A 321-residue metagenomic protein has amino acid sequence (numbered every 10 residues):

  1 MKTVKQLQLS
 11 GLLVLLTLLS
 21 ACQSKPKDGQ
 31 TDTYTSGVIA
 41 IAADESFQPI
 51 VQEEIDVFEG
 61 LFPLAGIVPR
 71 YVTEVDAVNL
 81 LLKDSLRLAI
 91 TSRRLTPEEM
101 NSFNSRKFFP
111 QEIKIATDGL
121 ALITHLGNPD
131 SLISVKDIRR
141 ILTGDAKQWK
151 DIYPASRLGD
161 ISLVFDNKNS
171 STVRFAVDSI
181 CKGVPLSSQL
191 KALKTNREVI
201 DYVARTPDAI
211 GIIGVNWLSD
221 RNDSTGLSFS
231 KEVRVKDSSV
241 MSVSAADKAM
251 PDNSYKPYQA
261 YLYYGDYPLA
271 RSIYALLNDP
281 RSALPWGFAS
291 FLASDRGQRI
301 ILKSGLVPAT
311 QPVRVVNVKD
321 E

Functional and structural regions predicted by a protein language model:
M1-S20: Sec-dependent bacterial lipoprotein signal peptides
L9-S10, P110, Y263: Generic detector of short alpha-helix boundary/capping microenvironments and adjacent low-complexity segments
C22-P63, I67-R70, E74-V75, L82 (+2 more regions): Exported/periplasmic ABC-transporter solute-binding proteins
V75-R106: Pocket-flanking alpha-helical
R94-E98, K107-P110, P129-L132, P185-L186: Peptidyl-prolyl cis-trans isomerase
Q111-I115: Conserved catalytic cores of soluble enzyme domains, especially glycine-rich substrate-binding beta-alpha loops
